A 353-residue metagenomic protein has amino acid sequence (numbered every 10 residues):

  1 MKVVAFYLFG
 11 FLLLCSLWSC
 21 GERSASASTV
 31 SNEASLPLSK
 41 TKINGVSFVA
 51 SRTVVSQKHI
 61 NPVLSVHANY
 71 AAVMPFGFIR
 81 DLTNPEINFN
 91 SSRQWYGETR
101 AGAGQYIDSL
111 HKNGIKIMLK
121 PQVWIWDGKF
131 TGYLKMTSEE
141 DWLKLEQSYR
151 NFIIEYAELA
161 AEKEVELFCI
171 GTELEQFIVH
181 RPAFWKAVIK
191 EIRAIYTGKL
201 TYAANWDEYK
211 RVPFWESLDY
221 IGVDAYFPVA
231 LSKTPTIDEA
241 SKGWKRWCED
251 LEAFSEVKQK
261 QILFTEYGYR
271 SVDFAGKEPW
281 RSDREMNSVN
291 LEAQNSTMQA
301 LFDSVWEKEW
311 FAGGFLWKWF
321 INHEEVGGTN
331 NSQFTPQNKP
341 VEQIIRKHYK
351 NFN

Functional and structural regions predicted by a protein language model:
L17-S19: C-terminal motif of bacterial Sec signal peptides marking the signal peptidase cleavage site
G21-R23: Bacterial signal peptide processing site
A27-A34, P279, D283, N295-A300 (+2 more regions): Aromatic-rich peripheral "rim/lid" segments of glycoside hydrolase catalytic domains that contact and position glycan
V30-G104, G128-D141, E175, I221-F227 (+1 more regions): N-terminal substrate-binding region of glycoside hydrolase catalytic domains
A50-L64, E146-L159, N205-F214, N295-S304: Short, acidic/polar
N69-P85, R100-I178, V272-F274, W317-N322: Substrate-binding cleft and catalytic face of glycoside hydrolase catalytic domains, especially the flexible beta-alpha
T99-Q105, S109, N113, K120 (+5 more regions): Glycoside hydrolase catalytic-domain groove-lining segments
L119-V123, C169-I178, K186-K210, Q259-Y267 (+1 more regions): Aromatic-lined carbohydrate-recognition surfaces of secreted/lumenal glycan-active proteins
